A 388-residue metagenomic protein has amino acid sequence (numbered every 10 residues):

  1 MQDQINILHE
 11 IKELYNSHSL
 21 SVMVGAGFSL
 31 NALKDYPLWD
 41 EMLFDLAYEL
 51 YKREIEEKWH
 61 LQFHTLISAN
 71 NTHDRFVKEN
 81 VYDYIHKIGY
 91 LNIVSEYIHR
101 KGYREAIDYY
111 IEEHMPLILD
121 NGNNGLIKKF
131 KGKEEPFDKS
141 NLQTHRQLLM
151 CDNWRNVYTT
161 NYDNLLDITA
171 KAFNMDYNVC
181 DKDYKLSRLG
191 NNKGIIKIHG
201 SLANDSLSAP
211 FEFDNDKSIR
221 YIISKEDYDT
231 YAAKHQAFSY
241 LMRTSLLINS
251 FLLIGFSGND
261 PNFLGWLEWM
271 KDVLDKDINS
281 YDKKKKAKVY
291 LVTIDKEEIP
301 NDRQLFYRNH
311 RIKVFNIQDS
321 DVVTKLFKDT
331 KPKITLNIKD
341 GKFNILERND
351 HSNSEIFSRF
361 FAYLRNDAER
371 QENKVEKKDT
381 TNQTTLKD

Functional and structural regions predicted by a protein language model:
M1-A32, Y36, D40-K87, M150-R155 (+3 more regions): SIR2/sirtuin-family catalytic core signature
Q4, F137-N141, Y231-H235: A conditional alpha-helix N-cap/helix-loop micro-motif detector
L14, D45-E49, E96-Y97, Y109-N121 (+10 more regions): Residues that form generic nucleotide/phosphate-binding pockets
F28-L30, N164, L202: Conserved nucleotide-binding/hydrolysis micro-motifs of P-loop NTPases
N31-L33, D167-I168, D205-S208, P261-N262: Short helix/loop capping segments that flank catalytic or ligand/cofactor-binding pockets
F76-Y177: Ligand-binding beta-strand-loop-alpha-helix segment within the catalytic cores of soluble metabolic enzymes
L119-D120, K131-E134, F173-L246: Active-site gating loop/helix substructures
